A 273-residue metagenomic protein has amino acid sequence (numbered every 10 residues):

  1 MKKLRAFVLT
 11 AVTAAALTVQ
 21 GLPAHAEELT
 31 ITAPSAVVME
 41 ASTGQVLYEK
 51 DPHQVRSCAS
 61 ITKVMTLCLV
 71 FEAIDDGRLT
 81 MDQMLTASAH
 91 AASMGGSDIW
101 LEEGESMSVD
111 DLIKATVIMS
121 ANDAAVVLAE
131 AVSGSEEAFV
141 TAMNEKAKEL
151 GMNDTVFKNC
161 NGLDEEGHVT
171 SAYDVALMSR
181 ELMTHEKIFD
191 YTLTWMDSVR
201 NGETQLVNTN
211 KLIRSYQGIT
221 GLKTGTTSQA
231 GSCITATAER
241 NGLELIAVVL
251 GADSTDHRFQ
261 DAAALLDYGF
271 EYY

Functional and structural regions predicted by a protein language model:
M1-A11: Bacterial N-terminal signal peptides that target proteins for export
K2, P23-A24, C233: A generic local structural motif
F7-L9, L29, V109, V140 (+2 more regions): Generic alpha-helix initiation/capping and coil-helix boundary signal
T10, G134, Y268-Y272: A structural signal for alpha-helix termini and helix-coil/disorder junctions
T10-Q20: Bacterial N-terminal signal peptides
V19-Y173, L182-E186: Active-site-adjacent loops and short helices of periplasmic peptidoglycan-processing enzymes
M152-V156, C160, D164-Y273: Domain-terminus/edge residues, biased toward the C-terminal soluble/receptor-binding domains of extracytoplasmic
